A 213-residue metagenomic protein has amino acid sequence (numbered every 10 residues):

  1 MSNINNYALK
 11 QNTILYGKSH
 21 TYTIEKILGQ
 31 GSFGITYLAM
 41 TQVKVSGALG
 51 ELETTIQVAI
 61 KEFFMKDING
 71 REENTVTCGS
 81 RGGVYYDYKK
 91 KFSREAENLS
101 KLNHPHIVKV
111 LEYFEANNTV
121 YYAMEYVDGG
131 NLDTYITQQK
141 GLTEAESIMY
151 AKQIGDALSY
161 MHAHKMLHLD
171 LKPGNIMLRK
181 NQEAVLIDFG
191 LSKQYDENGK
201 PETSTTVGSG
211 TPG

Functional and structural regions predicted by a protein language model:
E25-G31, T36: Protein kinase glycine-rich loop
N74-K101: AlphaC helix of the eukaryotic protein kinase fold
Y113: Activation-segment/catalytic-loop signature of the eukaryotic protein kinase fold
N117-N131, Y135: Conserved short submotifs of the Hanks-type protein kinase catalytic core that shape the nucleotide-binding pocket
Y150-A151: Activation segment signature within eukaryotic-like protein kinase domains
D156-M166: Protein kinase catalytic-loop region centered on the HRD/HxD motif
T203-G213: Conserved activation segment of eukaryotic-like protein kinases, specifically the C-terminal portion of the activation
